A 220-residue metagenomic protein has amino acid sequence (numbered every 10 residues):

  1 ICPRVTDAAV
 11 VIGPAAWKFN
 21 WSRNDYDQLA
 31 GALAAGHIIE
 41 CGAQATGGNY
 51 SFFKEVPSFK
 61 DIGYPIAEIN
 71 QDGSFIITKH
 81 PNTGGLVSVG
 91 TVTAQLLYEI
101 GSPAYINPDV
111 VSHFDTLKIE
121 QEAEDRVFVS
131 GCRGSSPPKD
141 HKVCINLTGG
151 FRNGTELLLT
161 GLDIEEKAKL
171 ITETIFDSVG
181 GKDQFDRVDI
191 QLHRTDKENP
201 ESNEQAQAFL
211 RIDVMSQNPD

Functional and structural regions predicted by a protein language model:
C2-I12: Glycine-rich phosphate-binding loop
D7-A8, A30, A34, S88 (+6 more regions): General structural feature for long, well-ordered alpha-helical segments within catalytic domains of soluble enzymes
V10, A16-W17, A43: Short capping/connector residues at structural and topological boundaries
V11, E68, I76-I77, K142-C144 (+1 more regions): Structured core elements
P14-D25: A glycine- and small-aliphatic-rich helix-loop capping segment at beta-alpha/alpha-beta transitions that lines
N24-Q28, N82-L86, L158-E165, M215: Hydrophobic alpha-helical scaffolding
L29-R133, R152: A conserved active-site cap/scaffold subdomain adjacent to cofactor or substrate pockets
C132-D220: C-terminal non-catalytic interaction/assembly regions of soluble proteins
